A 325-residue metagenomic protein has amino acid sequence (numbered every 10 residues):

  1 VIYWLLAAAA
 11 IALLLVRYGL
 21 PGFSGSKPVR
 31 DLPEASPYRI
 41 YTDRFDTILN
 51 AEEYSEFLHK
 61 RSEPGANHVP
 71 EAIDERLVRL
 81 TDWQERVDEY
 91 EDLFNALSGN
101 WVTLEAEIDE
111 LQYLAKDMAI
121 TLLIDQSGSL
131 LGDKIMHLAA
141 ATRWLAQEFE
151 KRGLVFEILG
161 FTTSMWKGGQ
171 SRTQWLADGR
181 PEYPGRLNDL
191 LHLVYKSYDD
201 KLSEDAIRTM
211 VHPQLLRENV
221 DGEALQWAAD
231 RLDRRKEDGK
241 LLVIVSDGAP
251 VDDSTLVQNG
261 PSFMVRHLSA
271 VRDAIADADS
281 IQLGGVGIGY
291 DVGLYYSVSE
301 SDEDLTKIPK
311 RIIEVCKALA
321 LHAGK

Functional and structural regions predicted by a protein language model:
V1-P21: Alpha-helical transmembrane anchor segments and their immediate juxtamembrane flanks, especially terminal single-pass
L20-K325: Acidic, glycine-rich A-domain
